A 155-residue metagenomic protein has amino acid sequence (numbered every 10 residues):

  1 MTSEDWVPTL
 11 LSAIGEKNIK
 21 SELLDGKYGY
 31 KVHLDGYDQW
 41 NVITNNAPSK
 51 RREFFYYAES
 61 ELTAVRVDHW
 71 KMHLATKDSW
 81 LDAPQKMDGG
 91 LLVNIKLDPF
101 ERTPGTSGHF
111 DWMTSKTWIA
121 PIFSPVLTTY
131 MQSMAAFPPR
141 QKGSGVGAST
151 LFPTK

Functional and structural regions predicted by a protein language model:
T2-F100: C-terminal cap/loop subdomain of S1 sulfatases and analogous C-terminal strand-loop tails that border
V67, M72, D78-L91, I95-K155: Long, internal low-complexity/basic segments
